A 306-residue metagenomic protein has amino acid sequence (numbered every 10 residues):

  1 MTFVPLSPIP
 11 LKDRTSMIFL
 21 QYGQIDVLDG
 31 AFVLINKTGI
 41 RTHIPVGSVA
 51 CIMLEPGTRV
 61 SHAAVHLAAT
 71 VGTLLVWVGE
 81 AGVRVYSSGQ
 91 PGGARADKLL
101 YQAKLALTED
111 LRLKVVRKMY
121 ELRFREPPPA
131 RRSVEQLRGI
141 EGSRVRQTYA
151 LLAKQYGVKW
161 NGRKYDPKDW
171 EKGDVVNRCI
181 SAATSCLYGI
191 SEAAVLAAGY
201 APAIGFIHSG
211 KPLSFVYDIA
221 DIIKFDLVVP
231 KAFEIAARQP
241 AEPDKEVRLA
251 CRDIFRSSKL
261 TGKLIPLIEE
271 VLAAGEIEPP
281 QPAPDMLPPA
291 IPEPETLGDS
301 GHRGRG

Functional and structural regions predicted by a protein language model:
T2-I44, C51, G57-R59, V65-L67: Terminal-proximal segments
T2-L6, D13-R14, Y22-G23, K37 (+2 more regions): Active-site helix-to-loop segments that bind/position phosphate- or nucleotide-bearing substrates and donors across
N36, I40, I44-A96: Glycine/small-residue-rich interface belts in oligomeric ring/scaffold proteins and their assembly partners
